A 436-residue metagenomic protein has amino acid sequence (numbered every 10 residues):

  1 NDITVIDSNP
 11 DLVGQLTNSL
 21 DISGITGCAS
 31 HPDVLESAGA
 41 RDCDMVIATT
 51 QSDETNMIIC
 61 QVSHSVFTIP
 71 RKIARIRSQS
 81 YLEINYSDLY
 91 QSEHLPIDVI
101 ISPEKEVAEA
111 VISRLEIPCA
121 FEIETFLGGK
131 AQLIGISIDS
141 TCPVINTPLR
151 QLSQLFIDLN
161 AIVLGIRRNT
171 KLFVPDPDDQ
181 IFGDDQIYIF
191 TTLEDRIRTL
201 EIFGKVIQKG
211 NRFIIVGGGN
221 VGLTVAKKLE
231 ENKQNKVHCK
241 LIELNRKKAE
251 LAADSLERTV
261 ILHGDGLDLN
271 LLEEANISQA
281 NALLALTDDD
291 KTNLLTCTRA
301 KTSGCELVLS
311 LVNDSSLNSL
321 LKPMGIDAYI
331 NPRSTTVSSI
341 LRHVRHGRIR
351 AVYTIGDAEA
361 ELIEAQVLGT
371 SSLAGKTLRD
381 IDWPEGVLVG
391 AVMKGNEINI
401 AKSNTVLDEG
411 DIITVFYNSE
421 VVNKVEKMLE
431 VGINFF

Functional and structural regions predicted by a protein language model:
N1-F436: Cytosolic regulatory regions of ion transport systems
